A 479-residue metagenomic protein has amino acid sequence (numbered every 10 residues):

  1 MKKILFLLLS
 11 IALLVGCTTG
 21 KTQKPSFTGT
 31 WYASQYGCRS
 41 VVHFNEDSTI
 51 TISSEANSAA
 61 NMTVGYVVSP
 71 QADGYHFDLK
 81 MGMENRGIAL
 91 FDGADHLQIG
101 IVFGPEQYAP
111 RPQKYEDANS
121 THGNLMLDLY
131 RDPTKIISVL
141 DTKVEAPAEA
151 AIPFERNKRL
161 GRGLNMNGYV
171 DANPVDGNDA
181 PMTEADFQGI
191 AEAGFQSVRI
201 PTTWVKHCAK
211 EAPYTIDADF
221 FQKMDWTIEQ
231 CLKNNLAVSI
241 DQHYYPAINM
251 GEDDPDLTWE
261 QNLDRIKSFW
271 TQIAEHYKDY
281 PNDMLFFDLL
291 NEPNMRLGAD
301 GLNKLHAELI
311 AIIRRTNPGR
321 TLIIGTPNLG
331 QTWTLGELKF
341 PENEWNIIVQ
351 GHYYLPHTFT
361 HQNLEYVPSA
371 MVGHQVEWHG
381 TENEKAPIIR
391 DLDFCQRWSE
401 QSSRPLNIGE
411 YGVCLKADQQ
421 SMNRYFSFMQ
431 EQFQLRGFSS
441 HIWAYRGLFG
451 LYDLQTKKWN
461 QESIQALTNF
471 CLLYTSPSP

Functional and structural regions predicted by a protein language model:
T18-Y32, H43, R156: N-terminal helix-cap/turn-to-beta initiation motif at the start of protein domains
S34-S40, S54-R111: Contiguous, well-ordered beta-strand patches that form the walls/edges of small beta-barrel/beta-sandwich domains
N61-P70, F103-D141: Edge beta-strand at a domain terminus
I137-S197: N-terminal carbohydrate-binding accessory modules
F187-F195, I216-I240, D254-F286, L305-A307 (+1 more regions): An active-site-proximal structural segment forming one wall of the substrate-binding cleft that immediately precedes
K267-E382, D393-C414, L435-R436: Active-site region of glycoside hydrolase catalytic domains
W398-Q455: Substrate-binding cleft of secreted/luminal carbohydrate-active enzymes
Y474-P479: Conserved small/polar residues in nucleotide/adenosyl-binding loops
